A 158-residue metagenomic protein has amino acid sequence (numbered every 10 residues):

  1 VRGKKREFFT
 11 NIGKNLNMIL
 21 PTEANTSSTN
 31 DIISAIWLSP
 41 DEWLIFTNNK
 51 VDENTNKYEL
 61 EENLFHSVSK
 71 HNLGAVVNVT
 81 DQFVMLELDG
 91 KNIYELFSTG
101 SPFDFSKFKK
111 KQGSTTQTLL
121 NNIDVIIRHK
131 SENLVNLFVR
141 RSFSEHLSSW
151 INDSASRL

Functional and structural regions predicted by a protein language model:
V1-L158: Basic, glycine/lysine-rich polyanion-binding surfaces/domains
